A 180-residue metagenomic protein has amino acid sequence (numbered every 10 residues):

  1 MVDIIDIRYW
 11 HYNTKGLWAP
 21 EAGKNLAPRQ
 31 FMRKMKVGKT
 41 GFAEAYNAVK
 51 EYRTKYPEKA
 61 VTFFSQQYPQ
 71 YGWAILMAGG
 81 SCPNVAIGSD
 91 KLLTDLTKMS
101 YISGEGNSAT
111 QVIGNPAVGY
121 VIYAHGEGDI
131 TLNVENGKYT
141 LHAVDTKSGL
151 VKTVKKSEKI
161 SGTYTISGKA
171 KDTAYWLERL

Functional and structural regions predicted by a protein language model:
M1-A19, P69-G80: Substrate-binding cleft/loops of secretory-pathway carbohydrate-active enzymes
P20-N25: Short, surface-exposed loop/helix-turn segments at secondary-structure junctions that function as lids/hinges flanking
L26-K156, S167-L180: Aromatic- and carboxylate-lined catalytic core of secreted/periplasmic carbohydrate-active enzymes
G162-Y164: Short strand-edge motifs at loop-to-beta-strand transitions and within beta-strands of extracellular beta-rich domains
